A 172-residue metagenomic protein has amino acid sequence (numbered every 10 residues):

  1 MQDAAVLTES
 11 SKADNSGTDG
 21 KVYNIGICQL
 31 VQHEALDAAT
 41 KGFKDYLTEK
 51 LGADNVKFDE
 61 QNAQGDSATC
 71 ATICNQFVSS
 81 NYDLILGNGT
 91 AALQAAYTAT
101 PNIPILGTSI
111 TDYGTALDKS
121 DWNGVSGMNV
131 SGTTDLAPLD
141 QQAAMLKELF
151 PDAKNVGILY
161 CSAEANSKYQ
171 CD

Functional and structural regions predicted by a protein language model:
L7-A13, G17-K44, K50, D59-T69 (+1 more regions): Extracytoplasmic "Venus flytrap"
I25, F43, S131-D172: An alpha-beta-alpha
L30, A63, T108-I110, D135 (+1 more regions): Cofactor-binding loop segments of dinucleotide-utilizing enzymes, especially the Rossmann-like FAD- and NAD(P)+-binding
A35-F43, T69, I73, N88-A92 (+3 more regions): Stable alpha-helical elements in mature extracytoplasmic
K44-G52, V78-S79, Y97-P101, K147-N155: Sec-exported extracytoplasmic/periplasmic mature domains
A63-S120: Beta-alpha junction/loop-to-helix N-cap segments that form part of ligand/metal-binding clefts
W122-T133: Rossmann-fold dehydrogenase core element
